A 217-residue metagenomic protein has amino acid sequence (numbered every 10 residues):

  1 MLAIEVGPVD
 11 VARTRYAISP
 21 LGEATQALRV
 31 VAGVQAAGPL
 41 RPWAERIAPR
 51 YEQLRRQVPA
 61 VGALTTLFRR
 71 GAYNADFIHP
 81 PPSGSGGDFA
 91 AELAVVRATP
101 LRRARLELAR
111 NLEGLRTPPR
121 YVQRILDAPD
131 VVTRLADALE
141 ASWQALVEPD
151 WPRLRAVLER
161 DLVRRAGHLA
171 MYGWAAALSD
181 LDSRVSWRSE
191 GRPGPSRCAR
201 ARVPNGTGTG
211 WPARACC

Functional and structural regions predicted by a protein language model:
M1-A213: N-terminal, charged low-complexity regulatory/assembly segments
